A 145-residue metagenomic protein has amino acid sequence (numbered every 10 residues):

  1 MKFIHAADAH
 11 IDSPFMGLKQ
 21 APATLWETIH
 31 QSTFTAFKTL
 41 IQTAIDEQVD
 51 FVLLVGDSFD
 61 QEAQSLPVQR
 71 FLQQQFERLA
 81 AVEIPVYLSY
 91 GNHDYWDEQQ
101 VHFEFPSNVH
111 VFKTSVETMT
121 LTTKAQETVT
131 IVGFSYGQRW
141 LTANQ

Functional and structural regions predicted by a protein language model:
M1-Q69: N-terminal active-site segment of His-dependent metallophosphoesterases
F51, E62-Q145: His/Asp/Glu-rich metal-coordinating catalytic cores of metallo-dependent phosphodiesterases/hydrolases acting on
